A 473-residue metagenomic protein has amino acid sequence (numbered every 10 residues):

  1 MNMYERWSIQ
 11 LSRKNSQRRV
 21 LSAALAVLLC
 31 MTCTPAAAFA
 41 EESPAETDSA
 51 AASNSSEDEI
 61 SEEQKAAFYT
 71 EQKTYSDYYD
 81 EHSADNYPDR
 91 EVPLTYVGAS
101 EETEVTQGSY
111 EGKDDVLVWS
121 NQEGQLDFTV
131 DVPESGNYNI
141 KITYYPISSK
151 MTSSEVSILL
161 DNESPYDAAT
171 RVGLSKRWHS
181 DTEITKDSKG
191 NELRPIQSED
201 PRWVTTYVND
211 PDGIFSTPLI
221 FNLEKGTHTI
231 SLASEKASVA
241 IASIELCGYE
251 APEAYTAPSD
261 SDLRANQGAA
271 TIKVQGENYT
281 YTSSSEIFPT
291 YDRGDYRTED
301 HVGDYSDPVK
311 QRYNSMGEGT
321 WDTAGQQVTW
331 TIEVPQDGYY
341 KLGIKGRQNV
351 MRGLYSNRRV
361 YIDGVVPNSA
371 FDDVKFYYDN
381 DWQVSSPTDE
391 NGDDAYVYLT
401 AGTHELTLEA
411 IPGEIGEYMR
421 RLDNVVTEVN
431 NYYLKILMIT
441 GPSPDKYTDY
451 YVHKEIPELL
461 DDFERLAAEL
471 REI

Functional and structural regions predicted by a protein language model:
M1-S16: N-terminal secretory signal peptides that target proteins for export/translocation
N2-Y4, A36-S43: N-terminal acidic, proline/glycine-rich, low-complexity intrinsically disordered segments
R13-Q17, C30-F39: C-terminal segment of classical bacterial N-terminal signal peptides
R18-A26: Sec-dependent signal peptide recognition, specifically the positively charged N-region followed immediately by
E41-I473: Extracytoplasmic
